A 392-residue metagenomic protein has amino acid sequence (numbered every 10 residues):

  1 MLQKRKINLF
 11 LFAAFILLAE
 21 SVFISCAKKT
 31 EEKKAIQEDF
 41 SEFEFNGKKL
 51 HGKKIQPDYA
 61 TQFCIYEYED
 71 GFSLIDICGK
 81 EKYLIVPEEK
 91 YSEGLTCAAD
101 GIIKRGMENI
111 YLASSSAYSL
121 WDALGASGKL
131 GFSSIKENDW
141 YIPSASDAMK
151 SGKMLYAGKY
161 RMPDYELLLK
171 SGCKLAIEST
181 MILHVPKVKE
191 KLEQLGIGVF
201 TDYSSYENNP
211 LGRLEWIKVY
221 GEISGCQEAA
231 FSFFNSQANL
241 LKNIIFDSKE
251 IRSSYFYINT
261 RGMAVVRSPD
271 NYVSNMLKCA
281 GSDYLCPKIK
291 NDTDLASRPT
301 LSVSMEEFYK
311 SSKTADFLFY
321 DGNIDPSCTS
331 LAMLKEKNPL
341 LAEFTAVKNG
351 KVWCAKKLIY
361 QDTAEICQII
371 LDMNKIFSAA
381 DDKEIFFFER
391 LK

Functional and structural regions predicted by a protein language model:
L2-F12: Bacterial N-terminal signal peptides that target proteins for export
F12-S21: Bacterial N-terminal signal peptides
C26-Y118, A229-F256, A380-K392: Bacterial Sec-exported substrate-binding components of ABC uptake systems
E32, S114, E207-S236, F317-K392: Structured C-terminal subdomain patch of bacterial secreted/periplasmic proteins
S73-G79, Y83-L169, L175-M181: A short, structured surface patch at a secondary-structure boundary
E108, S115-W121, S133-S144, H184-K187 (+3 more regions): Extracytoplasmic ligand-binding site segments that recognize negatively charged/polar headgroups
G158-P163, S179-P186, E207-L214, E228-F231 (+5 more regions): Soluble non-cytosolic domains of exported or imported proteins
L240, I244-T329: Flexible, glycine-rich surface segments
